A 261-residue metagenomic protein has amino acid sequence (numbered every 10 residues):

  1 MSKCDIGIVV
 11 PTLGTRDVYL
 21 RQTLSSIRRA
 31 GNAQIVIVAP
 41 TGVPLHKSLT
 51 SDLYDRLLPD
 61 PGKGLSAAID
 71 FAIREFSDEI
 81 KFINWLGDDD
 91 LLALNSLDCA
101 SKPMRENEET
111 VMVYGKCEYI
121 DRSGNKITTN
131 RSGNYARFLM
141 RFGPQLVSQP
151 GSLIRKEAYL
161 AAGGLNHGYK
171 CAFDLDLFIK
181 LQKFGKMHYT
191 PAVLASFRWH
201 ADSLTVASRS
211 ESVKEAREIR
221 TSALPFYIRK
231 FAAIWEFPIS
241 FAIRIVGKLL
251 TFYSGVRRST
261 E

Functional and structural regions predicted by a protein language model:
C4-G7, Q34, D176: Cell-envelope/extracellular polymer assembly enzymes that use nucleotide-activated donors
V9, Y135-E215: Conserved nucleotide-sugar donor-binding catalytic segment
R21-S25, D70, A93-E106, S132 (+1 more regions): Short alpha-helix within the catalytic core of nucleotide-sugar-dependent glycosyltransferases
Q22-Q34: Short, acidic, metal-binding catalytic loop of nucleotide-sugar glycosyltransferases
V38-K47, G87: A conserved acidic beta->alpha catalytic loop
D60-D78: Glycine-rich, basic loop-to-helix element that forms the pyrophosphate-binding segment of sugar-nucleotide handling
E79-L91: Short beta-strand-to-loop acidic/aromatic patch adjacent to the donor-nucleotide binding site
L91, N95-I127: Conserved donor NDP-sugar-binding/catalytic core segment of glycosyltransferases
